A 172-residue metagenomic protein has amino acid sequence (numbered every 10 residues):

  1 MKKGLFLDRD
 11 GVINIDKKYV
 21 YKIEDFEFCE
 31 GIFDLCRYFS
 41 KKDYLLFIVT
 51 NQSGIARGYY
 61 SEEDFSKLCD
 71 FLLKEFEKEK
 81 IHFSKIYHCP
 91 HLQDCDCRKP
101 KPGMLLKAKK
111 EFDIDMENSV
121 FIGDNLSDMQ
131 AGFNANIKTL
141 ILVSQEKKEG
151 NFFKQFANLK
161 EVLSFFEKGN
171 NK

Functional and structural regions predicted by a protein language model:
M1-L45: Active-site neighborhood of HAD-like aspartate-dependent phosphohydrolases
G4-F6, F47, V120, D124: Hydrophobic "anchor" residues on beta-strands that sit immediately upstream of conserved functional sites
D8-D10, N51, D124, D128: Acidic active-site catalytic centers that drive phospho-/nucleotidyl reactions and related ester hydrolyses
N14-D16, R57, Q130, S164: Conserved protein kinase catalytic core
K17, K22, G54-Y59, L92-D96 (+1 more regions): A short acidic, helix-capping loop that chelates divalent metal ions and anchors anionic groups
I23-E27, Y60-K67, K99-P100: Alpha-helix N-cap and loop-to-helix initiation/capping positions
I32, C36-C69, S84-L92, G132: Substrate-recognition element of Asp-dependent hydrolases with the DxDx(T/V) motif
D70-K85, L92-F121, N125-K172: Asp-based, Mg2+/Mn2+-dependent phosphohydrolase catalytic module
